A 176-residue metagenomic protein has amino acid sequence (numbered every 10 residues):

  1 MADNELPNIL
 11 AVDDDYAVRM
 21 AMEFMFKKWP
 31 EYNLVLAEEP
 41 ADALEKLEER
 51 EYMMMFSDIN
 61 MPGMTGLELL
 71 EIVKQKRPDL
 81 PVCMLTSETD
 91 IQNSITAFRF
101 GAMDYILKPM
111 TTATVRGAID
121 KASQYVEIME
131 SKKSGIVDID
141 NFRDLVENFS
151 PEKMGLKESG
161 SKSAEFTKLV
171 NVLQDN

Functional and structural regions predicted by a protein language model:
Y16-V35: Two-component/phosphorelay signaling modules centered on CheY-like receiver
L36-M54: Acidic, metal-coordinating helix/loop segments flanking the phosphotransfer/catalytic sites of two-component signaling
E38-E39, T65-E68: Acidic catalytic/metal-coordinating carboxylates
E45, L67-D79: Short amphipathic alpha-helix used as the core "switch/output" element in two-component signaling
M61: Receiver (REC) domain active-site loop signature in two-component systems and cognate sites in sensor histidine kinases
M110-I119: C-terminal output helix
S134-N176: C-terminal output/effector regions of signal-responsive regulators
